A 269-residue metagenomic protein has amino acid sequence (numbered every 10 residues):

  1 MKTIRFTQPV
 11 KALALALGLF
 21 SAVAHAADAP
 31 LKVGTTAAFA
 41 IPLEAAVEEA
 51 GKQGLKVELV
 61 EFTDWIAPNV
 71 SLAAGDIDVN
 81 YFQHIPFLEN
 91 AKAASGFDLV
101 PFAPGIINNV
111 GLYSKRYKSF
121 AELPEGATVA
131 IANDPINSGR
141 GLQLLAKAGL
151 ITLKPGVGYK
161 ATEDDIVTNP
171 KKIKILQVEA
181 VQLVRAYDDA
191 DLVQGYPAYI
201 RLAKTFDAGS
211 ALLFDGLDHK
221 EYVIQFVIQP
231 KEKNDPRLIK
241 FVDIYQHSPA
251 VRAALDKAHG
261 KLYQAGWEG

Functional and structural regions predicted by a protein language model:
A22-A27: Sec/Tat signal peptide C-region and signal peptidase I cleavage site
T36-E58: Short, polar/charged alpha-helical segment
L59-V70, V157-R185: Short helix-initiation/N-cap motifs at beta->coil->alpha
E61-W65, G75, V79-E89, I106 (+3 more regions): Beta->alpha turn/N-cap motifs
N90-F102, K115-Y117, D189, Q194 (+1 more regions): Ligand-binding "clamshell"
F102-T152, R252: A conserved helix-loop-strand patch within extracytoplasmic ligand-binding domains of the periplasmic binding
N109-F120, Y222-R237: A bilobed periplasmic-binding-protein/Venus flytrap-type ligand-binding module shared by bacterial periplasmic
N137-A146, Y245-G266: Periplasmic-binding protein-like
